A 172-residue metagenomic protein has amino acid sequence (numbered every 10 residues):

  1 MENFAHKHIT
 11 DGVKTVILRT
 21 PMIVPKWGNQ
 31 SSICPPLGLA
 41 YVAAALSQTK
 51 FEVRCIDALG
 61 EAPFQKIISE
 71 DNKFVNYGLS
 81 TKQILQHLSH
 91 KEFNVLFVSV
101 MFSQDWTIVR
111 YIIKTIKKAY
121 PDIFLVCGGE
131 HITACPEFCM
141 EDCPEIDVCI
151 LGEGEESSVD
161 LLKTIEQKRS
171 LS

Functional and structural regions predicted by a protein language model:
M1-I9, H87-L88: Short boundary motifs at domain starts and secondary-structure transition points
H6-H8, G12-I33, F124: Short glycine-rich His-centered loop
T10, S32-C34, T115, E166-Q167: Short, solvent-exposed amphipathic alpha-helical segments in soluble enzyme and RNA/protein-processing domains
V24, P35, L151-G154: Active-site-proximal structural scaffolding
S31-P35, F102-D105: Aromatic-acidic/polar surface patches that form glycan- and anion
S32-S47: Short catalytic helix/loop segments, enriched in acidic residues and glycine and frequently bearing histidine
A45-T49, R54-S172: Glycine-rich beta-alpha loop elements in corrinoid/cobalamin-binding modules across cobalamin-dependent enzymes
